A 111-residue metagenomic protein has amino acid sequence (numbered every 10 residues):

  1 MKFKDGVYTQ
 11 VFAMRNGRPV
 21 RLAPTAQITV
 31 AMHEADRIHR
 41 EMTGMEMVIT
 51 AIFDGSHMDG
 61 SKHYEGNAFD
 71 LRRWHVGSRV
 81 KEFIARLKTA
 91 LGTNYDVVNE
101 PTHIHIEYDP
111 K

Functional and structural regions predicted by a protein language model:
M1-E34, P110-K111: Extracytoplasmic cell-surface/polysaccharide-interacting catalytic and binding patches
N16-R18, E34-T43, R72-G77: A generic short-segment signal for beta-strand/edge and adjacent turn/coil regions
R18-L22, V48, S56-K111: Catalytic cores and adjacent binding grooves of peptidoglycan-active enzymes
T25-G60: Extended, low-complexity, intrinsically disordered C-terminal regulatory tails of eukaryotic serine/threonine kinases
